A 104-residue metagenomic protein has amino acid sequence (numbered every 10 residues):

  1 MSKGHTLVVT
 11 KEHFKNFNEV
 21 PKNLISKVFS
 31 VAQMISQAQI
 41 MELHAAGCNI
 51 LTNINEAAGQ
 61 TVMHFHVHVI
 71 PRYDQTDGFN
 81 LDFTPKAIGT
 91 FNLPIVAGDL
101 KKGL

Functional and structural regions predicted by a protein language model:
M1-L104: HIT superfamily nucleotide-processing domains
